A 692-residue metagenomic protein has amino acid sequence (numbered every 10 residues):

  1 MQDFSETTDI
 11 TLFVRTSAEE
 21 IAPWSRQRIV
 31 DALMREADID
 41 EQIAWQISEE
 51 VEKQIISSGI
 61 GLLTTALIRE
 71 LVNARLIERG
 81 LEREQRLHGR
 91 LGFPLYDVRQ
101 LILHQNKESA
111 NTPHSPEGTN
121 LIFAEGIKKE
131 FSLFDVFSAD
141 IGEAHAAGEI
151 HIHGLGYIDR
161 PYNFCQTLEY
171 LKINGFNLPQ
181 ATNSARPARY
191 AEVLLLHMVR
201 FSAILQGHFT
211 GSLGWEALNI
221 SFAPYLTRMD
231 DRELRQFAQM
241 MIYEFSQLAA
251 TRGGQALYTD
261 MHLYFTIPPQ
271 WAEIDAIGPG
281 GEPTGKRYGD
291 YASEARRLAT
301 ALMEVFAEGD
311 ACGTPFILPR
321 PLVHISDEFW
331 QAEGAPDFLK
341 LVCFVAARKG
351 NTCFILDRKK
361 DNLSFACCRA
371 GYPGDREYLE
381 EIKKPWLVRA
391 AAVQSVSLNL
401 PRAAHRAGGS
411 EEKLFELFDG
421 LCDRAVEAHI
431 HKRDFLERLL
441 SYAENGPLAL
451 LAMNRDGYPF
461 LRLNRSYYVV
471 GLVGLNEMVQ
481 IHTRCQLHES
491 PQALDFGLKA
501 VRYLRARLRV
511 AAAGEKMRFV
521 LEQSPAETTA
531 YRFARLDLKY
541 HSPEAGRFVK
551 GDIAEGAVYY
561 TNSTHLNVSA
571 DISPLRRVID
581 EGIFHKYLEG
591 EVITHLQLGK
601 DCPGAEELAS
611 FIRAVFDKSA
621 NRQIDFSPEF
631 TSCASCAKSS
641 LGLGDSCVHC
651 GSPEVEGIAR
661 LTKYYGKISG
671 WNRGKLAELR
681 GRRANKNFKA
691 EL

Functional and structural regions predicted by a protein language model:
M1-Q105, E678-A684: Charged, amphipathic alpha-helical regulatory modules used for macromolecular assembly or allosteric control
I10-L12, K53-G59, P224, L263 (+3 more regions): Short, hydrophobic beta-strand segments
M34, R235, I242, I481 (+3 more regions): Metallocofactor- and cofactor-centric catalytic cores in central/energy metabolism, strongly enriched
E84, H88-R90, A620-Q623, S627-E629 (+1 more regions): Long, highly charged low-complexity segments enriched in Glu/Asp and Lys/Arg with interspersed Ser/Thr
I102-N464, C485-Q486, S490-L641, S646-V648 (+1 more regions): Conserved catalytic cores of very large enzyme subunits
I220, Y468-I481, R502, R660: Contiguous, well-ordered alpha-helical segments that form the cores/surfaces of helical PPI scaffolds
L641, H649-L692: Long, charge-rich boundary regions
